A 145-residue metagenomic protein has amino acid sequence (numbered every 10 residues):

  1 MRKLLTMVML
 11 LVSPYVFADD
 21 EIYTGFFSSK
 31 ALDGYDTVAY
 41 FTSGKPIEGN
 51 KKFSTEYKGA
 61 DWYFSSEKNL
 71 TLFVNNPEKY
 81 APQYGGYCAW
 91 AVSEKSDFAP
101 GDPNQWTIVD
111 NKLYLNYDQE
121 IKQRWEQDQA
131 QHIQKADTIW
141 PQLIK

Functional and structural regions predicted by a protein language model:
M1-L4: Positively charged n-region of N-terminal signal peptides that target proteins for export
D19-K145: Charged, low-complexity intrinsically disordered segments
